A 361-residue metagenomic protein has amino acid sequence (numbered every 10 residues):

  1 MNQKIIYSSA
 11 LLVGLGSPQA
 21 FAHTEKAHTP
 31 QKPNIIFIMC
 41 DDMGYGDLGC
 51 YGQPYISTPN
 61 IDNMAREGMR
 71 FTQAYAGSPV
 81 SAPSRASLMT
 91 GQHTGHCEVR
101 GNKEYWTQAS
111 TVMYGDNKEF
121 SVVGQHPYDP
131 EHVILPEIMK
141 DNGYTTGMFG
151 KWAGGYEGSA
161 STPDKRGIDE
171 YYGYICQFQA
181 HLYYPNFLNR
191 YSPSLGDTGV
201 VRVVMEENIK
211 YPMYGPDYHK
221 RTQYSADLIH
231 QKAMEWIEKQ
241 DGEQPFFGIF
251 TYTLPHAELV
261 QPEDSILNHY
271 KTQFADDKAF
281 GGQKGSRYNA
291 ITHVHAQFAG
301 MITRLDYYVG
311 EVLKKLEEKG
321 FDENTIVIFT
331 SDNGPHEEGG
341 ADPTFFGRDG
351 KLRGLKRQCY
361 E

Functional and structural regions predicted by a protein language model:
M1-P30: Bacterial Sec-dependent N-terminal signal peptides
A10, I35-I38: Hydrophobic, well-ordered secondary-structure scaffolds
A22-H23, Y45-I134, I138, Y144 (+3 more regions): Active-site segment of extracytoplasmic enzymes that catalyze sulfate/phosphate-ester chemistry
A27-P33, C40-Y55, T72, R100-E104 (+4 more regions): Active-site-proximal cap/lid insertion segments
N34, N60, I134, P163 (+3 more regions): Amphipathic alpha-helical recognition patches that constitute DNA-binding helices
I36, T145-G147, G248: Conserved beta-strand elements of the Class I
N142-Y156: Short, well-structured beta-strand/strand-turn elements
